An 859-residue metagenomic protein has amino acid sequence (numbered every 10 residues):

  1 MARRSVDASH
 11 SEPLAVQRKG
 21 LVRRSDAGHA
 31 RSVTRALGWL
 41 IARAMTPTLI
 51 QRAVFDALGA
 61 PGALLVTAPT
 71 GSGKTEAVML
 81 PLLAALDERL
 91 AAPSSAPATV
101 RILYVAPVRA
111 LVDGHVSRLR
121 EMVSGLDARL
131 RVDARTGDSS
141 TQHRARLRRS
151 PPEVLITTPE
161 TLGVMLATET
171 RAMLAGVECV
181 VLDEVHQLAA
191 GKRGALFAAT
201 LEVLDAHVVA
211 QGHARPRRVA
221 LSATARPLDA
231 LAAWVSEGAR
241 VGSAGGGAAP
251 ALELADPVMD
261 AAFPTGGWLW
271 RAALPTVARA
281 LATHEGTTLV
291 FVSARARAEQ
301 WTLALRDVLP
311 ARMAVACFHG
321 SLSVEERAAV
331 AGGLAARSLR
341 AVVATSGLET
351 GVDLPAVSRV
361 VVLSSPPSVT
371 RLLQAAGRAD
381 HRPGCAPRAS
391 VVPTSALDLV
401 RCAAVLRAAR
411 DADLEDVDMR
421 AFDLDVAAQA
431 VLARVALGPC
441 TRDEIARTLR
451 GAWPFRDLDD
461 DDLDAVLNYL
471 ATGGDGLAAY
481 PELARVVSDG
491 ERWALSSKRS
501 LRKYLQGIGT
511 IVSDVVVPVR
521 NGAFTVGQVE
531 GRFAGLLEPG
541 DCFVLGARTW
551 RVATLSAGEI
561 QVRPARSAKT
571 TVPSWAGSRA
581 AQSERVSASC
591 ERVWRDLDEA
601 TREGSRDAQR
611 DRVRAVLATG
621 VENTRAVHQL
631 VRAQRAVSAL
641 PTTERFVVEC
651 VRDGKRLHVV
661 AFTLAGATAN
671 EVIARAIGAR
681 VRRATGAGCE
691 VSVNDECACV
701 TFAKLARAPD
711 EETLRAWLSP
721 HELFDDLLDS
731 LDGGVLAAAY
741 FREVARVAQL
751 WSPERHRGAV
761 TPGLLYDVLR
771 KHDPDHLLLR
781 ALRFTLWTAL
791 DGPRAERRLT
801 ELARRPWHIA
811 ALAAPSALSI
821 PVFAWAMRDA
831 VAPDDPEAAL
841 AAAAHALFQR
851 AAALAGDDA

Functional and structural regions predicted by a protein language model:
D26-T67: Conserved pre-motif I regulatory segment
P47, V241-A244, C689-N694: Short beta-strand
R52, G247, A386, A557 (+2 more regions): Short Gly/Ser/Thr- and Asp/Glu-enriched loop/turn motifs at secondary-structure junctions
G59, A63, P69-S72, M79-P159 (+3 more regions): Helicase motor core with emphasis on the C-terminal RecA-like subdomain
A446-V516, V529-E530, P573, A581-A859: Extended, highly charged accessory segments
R548-L555: Short beta-strand-centered aromatic/proline hotspots
S556-P573: Short, solvent-exposed secondary-structure boundary/capping segments
